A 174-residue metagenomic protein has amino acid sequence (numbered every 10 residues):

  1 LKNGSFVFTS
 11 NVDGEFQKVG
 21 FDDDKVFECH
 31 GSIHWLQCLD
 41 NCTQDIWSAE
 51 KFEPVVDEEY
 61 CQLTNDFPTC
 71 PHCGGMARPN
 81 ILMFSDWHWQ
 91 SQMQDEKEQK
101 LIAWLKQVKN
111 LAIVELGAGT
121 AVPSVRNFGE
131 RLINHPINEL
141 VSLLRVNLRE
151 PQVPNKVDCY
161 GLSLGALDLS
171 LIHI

Functional and structural regions predicted by a protein language model:
L1-I172: Conserved catalytic alpha/beta core of Sir2/sirtuin-type deacylases, generalized to analogous enzyme cores that bind
